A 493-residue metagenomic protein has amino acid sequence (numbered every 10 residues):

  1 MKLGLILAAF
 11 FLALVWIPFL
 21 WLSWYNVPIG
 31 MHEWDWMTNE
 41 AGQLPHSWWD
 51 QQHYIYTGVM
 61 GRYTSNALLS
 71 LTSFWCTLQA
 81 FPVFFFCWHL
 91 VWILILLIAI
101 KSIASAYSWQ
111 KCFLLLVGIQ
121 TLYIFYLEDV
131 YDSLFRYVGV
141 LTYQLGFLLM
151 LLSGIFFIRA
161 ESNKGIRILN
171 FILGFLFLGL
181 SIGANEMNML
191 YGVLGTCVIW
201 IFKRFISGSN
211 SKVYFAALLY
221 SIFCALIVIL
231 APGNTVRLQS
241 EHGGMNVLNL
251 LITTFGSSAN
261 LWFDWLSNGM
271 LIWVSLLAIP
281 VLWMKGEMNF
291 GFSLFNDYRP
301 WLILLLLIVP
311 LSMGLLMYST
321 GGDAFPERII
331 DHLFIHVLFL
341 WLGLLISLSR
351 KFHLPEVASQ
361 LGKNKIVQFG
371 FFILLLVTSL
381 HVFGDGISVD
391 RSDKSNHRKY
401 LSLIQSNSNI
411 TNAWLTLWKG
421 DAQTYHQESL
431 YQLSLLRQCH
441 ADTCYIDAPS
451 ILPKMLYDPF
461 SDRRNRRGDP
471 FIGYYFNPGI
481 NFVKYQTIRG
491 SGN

Functional and structural regions predicted by a protein language model:
M1-F11, I166, K212: N-terminal membrane topogenic signal
G4-V59, Y63, L69, S73-L114 (+1 more regions): Intrinsically disordered, polar/acidic, low-complexity terminal segments
L5-F19, L114-T121, L173-L176, A217-C224 (+1 more regions): Alpha-helical transmembrane segments
L20-V83, C87, Y137, G179-I329: Transmembrane catalytic cores of multi-pass membrane glycosyltransferases and polysaccharide-assembly enzymes
W92-I103, F147-E161, V193-F202, I279-P280 (+1 more regions): Transmembrane alpha-helical segments
C112-I158, L311-L344: Membrane-interface micro-motifs in multi-pass membrane enzymes
R159-G179, S209-F215: Short hydrophobic alpha-helices at membrane interfaces in multi-pass membrane enzymes
G286-F383: Long, well-ordered mid-to-C-terminal structural blocks that present hydrophobic/aromatic surfaces
